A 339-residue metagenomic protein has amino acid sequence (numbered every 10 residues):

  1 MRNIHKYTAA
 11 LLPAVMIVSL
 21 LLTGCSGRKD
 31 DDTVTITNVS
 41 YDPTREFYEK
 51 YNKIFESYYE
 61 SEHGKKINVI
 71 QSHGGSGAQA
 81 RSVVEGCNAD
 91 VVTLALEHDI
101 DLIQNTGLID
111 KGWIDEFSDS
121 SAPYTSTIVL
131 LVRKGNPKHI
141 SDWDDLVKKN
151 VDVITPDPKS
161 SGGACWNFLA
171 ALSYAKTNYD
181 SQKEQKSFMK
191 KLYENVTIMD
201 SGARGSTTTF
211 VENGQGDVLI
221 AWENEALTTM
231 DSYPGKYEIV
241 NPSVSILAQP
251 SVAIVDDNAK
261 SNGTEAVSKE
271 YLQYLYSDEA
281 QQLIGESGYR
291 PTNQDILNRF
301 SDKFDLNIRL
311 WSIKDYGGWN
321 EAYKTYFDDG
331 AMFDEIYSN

Functional and structural regions predicted by a protein language model:
M1-T35: Short, low-complexity disordered leader/linker segments with a strong preference for bacterial N-terminal type II
C25-T106, E116-F117, W222: Early extracytoplasmic/lumenal segment of secretory-pathway proteins
D31-T33, G64-K66, A78, G86-N88 (+7 more regions): Extracytoplasmic
T37-S40, I70-S72, V91-L94, A122 (+4 more regions): Structural recognition of the beta-strand scaffold that forms the well-ordered cores of secreted hydrolase catalytic
Q104-K176: A conserved helix-loop-strand patch within extracytoplasmic ligand-binding domains of the periplasmic binding
A122-V129, M189-Y193, M199-S201, S232-E265: Periplasmic-binding protein-like
N178-S243: Ligand-binding pocket segment of bilobal, Venus flytrap-like solute-binding proteins
A259-N339: Extracellular/periplasmic juxtamembrane helices and adjacent flexible linkers that interface with membrane partners
